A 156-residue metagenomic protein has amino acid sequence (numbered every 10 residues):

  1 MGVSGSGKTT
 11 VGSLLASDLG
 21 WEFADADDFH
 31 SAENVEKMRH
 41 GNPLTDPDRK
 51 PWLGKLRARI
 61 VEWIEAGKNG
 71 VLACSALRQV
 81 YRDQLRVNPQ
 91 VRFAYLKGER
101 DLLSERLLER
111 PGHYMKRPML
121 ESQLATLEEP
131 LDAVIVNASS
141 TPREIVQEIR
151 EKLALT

Functional and structural regions predicted by a protein language model:
V3: P-loop (Walker A) phosphate-binding loop of NTP-binding proteins
K8: Conserved lysine of the Walker
S13-K55: Conserved substrate/cofactor phosphate-moiety recognition/catalytic segment in nucleotide-dependent phosphotransferases
H30, L77-R78, G98-L102, T141: Conserved nucleotide-binding/hydrolysis micro-motifs of P-loop NTPases
L53-A66: A short, N-terminal amphipathic alpha-helix
A66-G70, R92: Loop/turn-to-beta-strand initiation segments
R86-R106: Conserved phosphate-donor/acceptor-positioning beta-strand/loop module used by diverse small-molecule
E109-R150: Small-molecule kinase domains that catalyze NTP-dependent phosphoryl transfer to phosphate-bearing small molecules
